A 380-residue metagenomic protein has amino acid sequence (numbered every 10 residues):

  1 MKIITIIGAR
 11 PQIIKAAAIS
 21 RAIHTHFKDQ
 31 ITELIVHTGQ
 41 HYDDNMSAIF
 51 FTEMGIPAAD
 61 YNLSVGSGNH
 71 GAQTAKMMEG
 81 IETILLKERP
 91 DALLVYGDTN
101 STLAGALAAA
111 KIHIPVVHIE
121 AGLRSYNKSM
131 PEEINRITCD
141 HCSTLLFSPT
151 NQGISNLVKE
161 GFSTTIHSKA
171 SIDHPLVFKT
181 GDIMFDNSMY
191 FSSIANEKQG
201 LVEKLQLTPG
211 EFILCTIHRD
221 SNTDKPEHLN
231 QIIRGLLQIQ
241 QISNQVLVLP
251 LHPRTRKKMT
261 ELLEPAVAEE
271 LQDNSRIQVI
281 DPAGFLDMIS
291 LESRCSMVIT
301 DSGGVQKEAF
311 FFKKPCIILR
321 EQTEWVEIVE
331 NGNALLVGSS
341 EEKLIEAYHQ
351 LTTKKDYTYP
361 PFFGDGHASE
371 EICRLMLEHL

Functional and structural regions predicted by a protein language model:
I4-A9, I13-H24, K28, F50 (+1 more regions): Active-site and donor-binding regions of nucleotide-sugar-utilizing enzymes
I31-Q73: Conserved nucleotide-sugar phosphate-binding/catalytic loop shared by glycosyltransferases and other
Q40, A48, I194-R294: Donor-nucleotide binding loops and adjacent catalytic segments primarily of GT-B fold Leloir glycosyltransferases
H41-N45, C142-H228, V337: A nucleotide-sugar donor-handling region in carbohydrate enzymes
F51, Q152, L335-L380: Leloir-type glycosyltransferase catalytic cores
I84-D91, L207-T208, R294, H379: Glycine-rich phosphate-binding loop signature in dinucleotide/nucleotide-binding domains
V95-Y96, L107, H118, L146 (+1 more regions): A donor-sugar binding/catalytic signature common to diverse glycosyltransferases and related nucleotide-sugar
P282, F310-Y357: Nucleotide-sugar donor-binding patch of glycosyltransferase catalytic domains
